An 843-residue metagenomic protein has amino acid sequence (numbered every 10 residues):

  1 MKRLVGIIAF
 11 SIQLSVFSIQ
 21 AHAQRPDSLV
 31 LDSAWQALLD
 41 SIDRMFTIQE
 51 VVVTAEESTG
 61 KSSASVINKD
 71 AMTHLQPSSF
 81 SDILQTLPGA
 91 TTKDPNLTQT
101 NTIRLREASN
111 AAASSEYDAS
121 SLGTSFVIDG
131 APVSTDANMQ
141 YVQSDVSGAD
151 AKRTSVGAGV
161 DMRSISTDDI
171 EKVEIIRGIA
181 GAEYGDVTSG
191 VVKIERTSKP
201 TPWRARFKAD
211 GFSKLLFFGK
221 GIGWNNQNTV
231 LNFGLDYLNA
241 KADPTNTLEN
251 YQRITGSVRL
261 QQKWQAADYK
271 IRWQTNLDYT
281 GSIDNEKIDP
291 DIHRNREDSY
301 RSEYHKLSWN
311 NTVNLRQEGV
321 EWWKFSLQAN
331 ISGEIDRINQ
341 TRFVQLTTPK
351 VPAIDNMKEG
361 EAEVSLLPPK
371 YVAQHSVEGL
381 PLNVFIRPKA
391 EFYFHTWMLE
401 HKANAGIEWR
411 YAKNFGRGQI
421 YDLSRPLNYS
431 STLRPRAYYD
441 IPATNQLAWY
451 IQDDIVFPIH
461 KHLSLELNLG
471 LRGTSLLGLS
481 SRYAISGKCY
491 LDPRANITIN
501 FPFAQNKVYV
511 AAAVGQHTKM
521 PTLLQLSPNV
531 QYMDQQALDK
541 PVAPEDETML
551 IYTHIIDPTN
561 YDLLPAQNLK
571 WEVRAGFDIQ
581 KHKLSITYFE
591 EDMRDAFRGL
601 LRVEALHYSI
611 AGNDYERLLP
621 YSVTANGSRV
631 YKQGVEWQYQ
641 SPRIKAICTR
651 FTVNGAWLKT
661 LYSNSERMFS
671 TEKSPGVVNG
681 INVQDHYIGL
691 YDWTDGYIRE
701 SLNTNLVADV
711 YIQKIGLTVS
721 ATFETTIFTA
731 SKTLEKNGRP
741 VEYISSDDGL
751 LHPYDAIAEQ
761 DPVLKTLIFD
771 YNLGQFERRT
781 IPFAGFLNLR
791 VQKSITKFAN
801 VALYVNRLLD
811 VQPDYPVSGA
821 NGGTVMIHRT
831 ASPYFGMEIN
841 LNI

Functional and structural regions predicted by a protein language model:
Q24-R25, T518, T725-D747, L751 (+3 more regions): C-terminal beta-signal and adjacent terminal beta-strands/loops of Gram-negative outer-membrane beta-barrel proteins
R25-T73: Short, acidic, small-residue-rich periplasmic hinge/interaction motif at the N-terminus of Gram-negative outer-membrane
S81, Q85-S144: Extracytoplasmic beta-strand/coil segments of soluble accessory domains associated with Gram-negative outer-membrane
K152-R204: A beta-strand signature from Gram-negative outer-membrane beta-barrel systems, especially the internal plug domain
I170, R204-N239, N246-N330: Transmembrane beta-barrel wall of Gram-negative outer-membrane proteins
K263-S282, Y300-R482, F503, G634-E636 (+2 more regions): Face-selective signature of the C-terminal outer-membrane beta-barrel domain
D440-K583, T587-D592, S701: Structural signature of Gram-negative outer-membrane beta-barrels, strongest in the C-terminal barrel of TonB-dependent
I459-K461, L465, E590-D592, S609-G738: Gram-negative outer-membrane beta-barrel transporters
